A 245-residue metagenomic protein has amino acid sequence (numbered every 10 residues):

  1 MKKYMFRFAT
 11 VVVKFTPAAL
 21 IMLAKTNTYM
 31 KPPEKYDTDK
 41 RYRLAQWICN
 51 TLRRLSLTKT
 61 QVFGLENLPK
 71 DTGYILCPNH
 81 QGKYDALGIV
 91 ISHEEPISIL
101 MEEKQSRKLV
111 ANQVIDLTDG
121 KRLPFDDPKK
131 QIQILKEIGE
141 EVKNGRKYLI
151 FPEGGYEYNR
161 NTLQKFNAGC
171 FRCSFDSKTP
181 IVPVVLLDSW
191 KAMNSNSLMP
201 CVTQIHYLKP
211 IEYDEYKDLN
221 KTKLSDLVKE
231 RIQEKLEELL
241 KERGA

Functional and structural regions predicted by a protein language model:
M1-Y74: Membrane-anchoring hydrophobic helices of lipid-metabolizing enzymes
K2-M5, I132-A245: Non-catalytic C-terminal accessory region of glycerolipid acyltransferases and related lyso-lipid remodeling enzymes
R7-A18, K104-R107, A111-D116, P183: The first long alpha-helix at the start of the GST-like C-terminal all-alpha domain
M22, T26-Y29, D37-R41, L55 (+1 more regions): Catalytic core of membrane glycerolipid acyltransferases/transacylases, capturing the structured, soluble-facing
L55-F63, K130-I132, L187-S189: Short gly/ser/thr-rich secondary-structure transition/capping motifs
Q61, G82, R107, Q131-L135 (+1 more regions): Amphipathic coiled-coil/heptad-repeat helices and related helical stalk/stem segments that mediate oligomerization
V62, K121-F125, Y213: Short acidic-hydrophobic, aromatic-tinged amphipathic segments that line or gate anion-handling sites
